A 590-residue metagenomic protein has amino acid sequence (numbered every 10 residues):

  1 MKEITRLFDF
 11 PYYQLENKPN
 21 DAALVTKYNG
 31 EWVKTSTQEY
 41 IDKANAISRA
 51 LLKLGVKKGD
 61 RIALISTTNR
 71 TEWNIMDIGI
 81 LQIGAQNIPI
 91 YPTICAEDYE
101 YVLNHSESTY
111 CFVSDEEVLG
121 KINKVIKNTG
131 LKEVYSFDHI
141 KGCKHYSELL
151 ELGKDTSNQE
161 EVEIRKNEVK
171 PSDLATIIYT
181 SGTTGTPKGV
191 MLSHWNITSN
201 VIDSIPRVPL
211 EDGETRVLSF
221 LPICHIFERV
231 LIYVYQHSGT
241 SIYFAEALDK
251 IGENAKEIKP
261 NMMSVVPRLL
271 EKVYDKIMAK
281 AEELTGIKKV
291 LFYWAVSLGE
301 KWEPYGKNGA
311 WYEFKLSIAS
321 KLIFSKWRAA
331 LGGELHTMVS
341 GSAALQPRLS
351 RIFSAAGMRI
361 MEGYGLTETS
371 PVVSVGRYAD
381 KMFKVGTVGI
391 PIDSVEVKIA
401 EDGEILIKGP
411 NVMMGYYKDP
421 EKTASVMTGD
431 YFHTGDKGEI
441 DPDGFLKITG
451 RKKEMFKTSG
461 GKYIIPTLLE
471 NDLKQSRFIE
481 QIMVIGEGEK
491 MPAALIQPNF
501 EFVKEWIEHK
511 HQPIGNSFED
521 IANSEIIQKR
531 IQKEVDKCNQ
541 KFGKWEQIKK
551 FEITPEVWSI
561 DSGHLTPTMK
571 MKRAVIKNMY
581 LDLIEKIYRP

Functional and structural regions predicted by a protein language model:
P19-A22, K154-Y179, T186, L210-R216: Conserved pre-ATP/AMP-binding loop-to-beta segment of ANL
L24-T71, M76-I78, C95-E100, S147-K154 (+1 more regions): Conserved AMP-binding/adenylate-forming core of the ANL superfamily
K34-Q38, A175-V201: Conserved AMP-binding A3 loop
I41-A46, P171, V190-L210, S325: Conserved structural elements of the adenylate-forming
L54, P391-T458, Q475: Conserved ATP-binding/catalytic segment of the ANL
E117-P171, I277-K326: ANL superfamily adenylate-forming
T198-L218, I223-F324, E334, R359: Conserved AMP-binding/adenylation subdomain of ANL enzymes
F456, Q481-I485, W506, Q528 (+1 more regions): Conserved C-terminal "lid"/linker of ANL adenylate-forming enzymes
